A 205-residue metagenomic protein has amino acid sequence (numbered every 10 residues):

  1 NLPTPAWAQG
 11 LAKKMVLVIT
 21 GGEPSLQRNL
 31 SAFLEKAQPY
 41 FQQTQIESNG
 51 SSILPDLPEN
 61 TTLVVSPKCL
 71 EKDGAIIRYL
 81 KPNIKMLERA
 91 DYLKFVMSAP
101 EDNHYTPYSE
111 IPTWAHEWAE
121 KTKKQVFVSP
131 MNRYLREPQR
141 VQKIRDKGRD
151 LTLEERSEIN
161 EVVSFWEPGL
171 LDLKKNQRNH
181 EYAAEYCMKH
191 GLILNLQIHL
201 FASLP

Functional and structural regions predicted by a protein language model:
N1-V18: Conserved alpha-helical substructure of the radical SAM core
G21-E23: Active-site beta-strand/loop signature of hydrolases that rely on acidic residues for catalysis
S25-P205: Conserved AdoMet/S-adenosylmethionine-binding subsite of the radical SAM
